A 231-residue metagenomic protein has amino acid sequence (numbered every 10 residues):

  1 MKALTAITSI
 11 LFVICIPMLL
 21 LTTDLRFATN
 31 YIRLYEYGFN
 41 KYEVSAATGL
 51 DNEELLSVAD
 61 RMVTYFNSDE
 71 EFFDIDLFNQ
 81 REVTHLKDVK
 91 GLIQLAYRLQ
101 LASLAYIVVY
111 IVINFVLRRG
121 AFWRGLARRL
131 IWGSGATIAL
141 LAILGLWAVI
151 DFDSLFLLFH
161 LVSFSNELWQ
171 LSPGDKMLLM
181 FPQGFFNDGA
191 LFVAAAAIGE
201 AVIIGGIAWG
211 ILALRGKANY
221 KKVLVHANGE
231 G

Functional and structural regions predicted by a protein language model:
M1-L11, E82-L95, F122-R129, M180: Membrane-interfacial loop-to-transmembrane-helix junctions in polytopic alpha-helical membrane proteins
M1-L34: Hydrophobic secretory-pathway targeting helix
K2-I7, L104-S154, I204-A227: Juxtamembrane interface at the cytosolic side of transmembrane helices
L21-T29, N67, A142-L155: C-terminal TM-helix exit segments that contain a strictly Trp-centered aromatic cap at the helix terminus
L34-D76, E82: Membrane-interface interhelical loops and short interface/amphipathic helices in multi-pass inner-membrane
F66-S103, F185-A197: Individual transmembrane alpha-helix segments
W147-G174: Juxtamembrane non-transmembrane "cap" segments at the membrane-aqueous interface of multi-pass membrane proteins
E167-V225: Terminal transmembrane helical module of multi-pass membrane proteins
